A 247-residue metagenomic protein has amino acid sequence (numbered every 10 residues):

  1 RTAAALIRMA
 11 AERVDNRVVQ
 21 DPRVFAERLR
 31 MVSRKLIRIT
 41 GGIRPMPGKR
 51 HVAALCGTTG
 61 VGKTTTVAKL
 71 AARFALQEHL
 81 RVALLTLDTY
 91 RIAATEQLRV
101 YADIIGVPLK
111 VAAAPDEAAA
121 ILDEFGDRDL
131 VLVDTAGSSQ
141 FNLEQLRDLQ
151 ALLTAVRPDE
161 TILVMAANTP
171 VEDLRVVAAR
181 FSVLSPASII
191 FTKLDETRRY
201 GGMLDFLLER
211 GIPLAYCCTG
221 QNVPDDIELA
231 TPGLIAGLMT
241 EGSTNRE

Functional and structural regions predicted by a protein language model:
R1, L204-E247: NTP-binding/hydrolysis catalytic cores, primarily Walker-type P-loop NTPases
R1-V82, T86-T89, V100-V107, V111-A114: Primarily NTPase-proximal linker/entry elements flanking Walker-type ATP/GTP-binding cores
A4, R44-P47, T59, Y90 (+6 more regions): Replace "in large, NTP-powered and nucleic-acid-processing enzymes" with "in large, NTP-powered factors and other
C56-T59, E78, V82-A93, Y101-D148 (+2 more regions): Switch II (G3) loop of P-loop NTPases
L70, R99-A102, L149-Q150, A178-S182 (+2 more regions): Short, solvent-exposed amphipathic alpha-helical segments in soluble enzyme and RNA/protein-processing domains
R81-A83, V133, P158-M165, S182-P224: Conserved beta-strand/loop subsegment of P-loop NTPase cores
A94-E96, Q140-L146, D173-R175, Y200-G202: Conserved ATPase-coupling elements of RecA-like P-loop NTPase cores
V156-V177: Phosphate/Mg2+-binding loops and adjacent switch elements in nucleotide/diphosphate-handling enzyme cores
